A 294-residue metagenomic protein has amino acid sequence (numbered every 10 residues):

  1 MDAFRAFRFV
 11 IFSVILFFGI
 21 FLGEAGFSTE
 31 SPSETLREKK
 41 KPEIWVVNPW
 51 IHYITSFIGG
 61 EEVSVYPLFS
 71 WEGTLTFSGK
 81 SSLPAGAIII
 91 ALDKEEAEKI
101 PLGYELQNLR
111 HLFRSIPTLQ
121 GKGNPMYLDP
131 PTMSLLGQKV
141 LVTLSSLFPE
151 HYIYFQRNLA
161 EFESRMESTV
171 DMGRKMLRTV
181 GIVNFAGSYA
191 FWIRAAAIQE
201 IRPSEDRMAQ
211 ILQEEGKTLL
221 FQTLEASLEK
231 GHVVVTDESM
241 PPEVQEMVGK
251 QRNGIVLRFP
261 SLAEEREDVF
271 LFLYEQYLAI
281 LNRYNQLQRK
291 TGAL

Functional and structural regions predicted by a protein language model:
D2-I11: Bacterial N-terminal signal peptides that target proteins for export
V10-F21: Bacterial N-terminal signal peptides
G23-L294: Extracytoplasmic metal-acquisition and chelation regions
